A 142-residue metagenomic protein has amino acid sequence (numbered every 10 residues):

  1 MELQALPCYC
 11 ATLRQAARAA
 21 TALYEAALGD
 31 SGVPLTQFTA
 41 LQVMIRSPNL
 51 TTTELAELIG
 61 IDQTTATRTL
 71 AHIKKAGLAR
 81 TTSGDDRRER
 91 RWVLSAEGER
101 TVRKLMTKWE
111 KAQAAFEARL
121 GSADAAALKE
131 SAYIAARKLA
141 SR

Functional and structural regions predicted by a protein language model:
M1-S31, V93, R100: N-terminal leader segment of winged-helix/HTH proteins
P7-A11, S31-Q42, T67: Short alpha-helical elements of helix-turn-helix
R14-A17, Q42-R46, M106: Short, locally clustered residues in the helix-turn-helix/winged-helix DNA-binding domain
S47-T51: Short capping segments at the starts of secondary-structure elements
T52-T53, T64, A71, R90: Residues within helix-turn-helix
A56: The alpha-helix within a helix-turn-helix
A71-Y133: Charged, amphipathic alpha-helical coiled-coil/dimerization segments
